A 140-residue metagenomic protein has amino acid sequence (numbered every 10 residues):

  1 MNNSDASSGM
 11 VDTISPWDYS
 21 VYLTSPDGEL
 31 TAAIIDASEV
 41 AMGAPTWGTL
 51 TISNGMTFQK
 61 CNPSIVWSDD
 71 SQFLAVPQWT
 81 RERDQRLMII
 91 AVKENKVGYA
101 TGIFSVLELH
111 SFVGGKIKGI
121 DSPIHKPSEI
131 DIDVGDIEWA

Functional and structural regions predicted by a protein language model:
M1-I14, T24, A37-K60, E82-I103 (+1 more regions): Surface-exposed loop/turn elements that mediate protein-protein interactions on large endomembrane-trafficking
P16-D18, G28-E29, I34-I35: N-terminal alpha-helical interaction modules that lie
Y22-E29, I65-F73, E108-G119, W139: Blade-terminus and WD-like Trp-Asp/Gly-His loop motifs, strongest in beta-propeller folds
S53, D69, P77-L87, E108 (+1 more regions): Acidic, low-complexity, intrinsically disordered interaction modules
